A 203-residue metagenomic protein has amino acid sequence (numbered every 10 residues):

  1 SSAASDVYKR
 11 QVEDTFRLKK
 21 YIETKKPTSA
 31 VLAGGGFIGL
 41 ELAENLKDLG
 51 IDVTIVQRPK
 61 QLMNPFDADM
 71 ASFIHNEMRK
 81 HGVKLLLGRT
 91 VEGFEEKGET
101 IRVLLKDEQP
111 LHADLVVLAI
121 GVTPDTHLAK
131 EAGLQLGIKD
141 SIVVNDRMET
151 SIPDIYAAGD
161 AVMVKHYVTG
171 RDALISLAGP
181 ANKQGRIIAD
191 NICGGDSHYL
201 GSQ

Functional and structural regions predicted by a protein language model:
S1-Y8, S197-Q203: Short, intrinsically disordered, charge-balanced linker/junction segments flanking boundaries in proteins
S5-K25, R102, P110-N191: FAD-site-proximal beta/loop scaffold in flavoenzymes
R10-Q11, G34-G36: Glycine-rich Rossmann-fold phosphate-binding loop(s) that bind the pyrophosphate of adenine dinucleotide cofactors
P27-S29, G88: Phosphate-coordination loops involved in phosphoryl transfer and adenosine-cofactor binding
G39-L40: N-terminal Rossmann-fold NAD(P) dinucleotide-binding loop
A43-K47: Gly/Ala-rich phosphate-binding loop of Rossmann-like dinucleotide-binding domains, activating on the conserved
D48-D146, D196: A Rossmann-like FAD-binding core segment of flavoenzymes
